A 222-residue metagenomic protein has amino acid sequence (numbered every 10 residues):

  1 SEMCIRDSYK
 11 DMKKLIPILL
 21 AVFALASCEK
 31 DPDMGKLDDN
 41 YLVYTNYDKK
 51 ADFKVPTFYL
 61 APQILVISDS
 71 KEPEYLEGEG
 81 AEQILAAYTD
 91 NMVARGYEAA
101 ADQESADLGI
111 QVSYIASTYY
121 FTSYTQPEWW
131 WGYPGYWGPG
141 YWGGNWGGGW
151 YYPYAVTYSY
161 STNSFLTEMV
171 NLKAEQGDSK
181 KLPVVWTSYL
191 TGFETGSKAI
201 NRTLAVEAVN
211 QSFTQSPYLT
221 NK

Functional and structural regions predicted by a protein language model:
S1-I5: Short, small-residue-biased leader/transition segments that mark boundaries at the very start of proteins
K13-I18: Sec-dependent signal peptide recognition, specifically the positively charged N-region followed immediately by
A24-S27: C-terminal motif of bacterial Sec signal peptides marking the signal peptidase cleavage site
E29-M34: Bacterial lipoprotein signal-peptidase II cleavage site
L37-V55: Post-signal peptide N-terminal segment of mature Sec-exported envelope proteins
L60-A116: N-terminal segment of the mature soluble domain
V112-E175: Surface-exposed short loop/turn segments
E175-S212: Short secondary-structure boundary motifs at beta->alpha junctions and helix caps
